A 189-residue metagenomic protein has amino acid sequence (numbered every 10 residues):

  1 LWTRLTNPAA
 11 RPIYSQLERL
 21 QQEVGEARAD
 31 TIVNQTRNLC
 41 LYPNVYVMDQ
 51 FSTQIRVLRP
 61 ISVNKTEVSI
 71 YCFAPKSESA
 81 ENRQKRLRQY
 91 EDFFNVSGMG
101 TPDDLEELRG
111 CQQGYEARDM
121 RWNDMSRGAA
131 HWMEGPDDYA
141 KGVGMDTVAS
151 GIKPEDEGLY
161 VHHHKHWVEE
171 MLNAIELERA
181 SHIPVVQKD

Functional and structural regions predicted by a protein language model:
L1-D189: C-terminal catalytic domain of Rieske-type non-heme iron oxygenases
